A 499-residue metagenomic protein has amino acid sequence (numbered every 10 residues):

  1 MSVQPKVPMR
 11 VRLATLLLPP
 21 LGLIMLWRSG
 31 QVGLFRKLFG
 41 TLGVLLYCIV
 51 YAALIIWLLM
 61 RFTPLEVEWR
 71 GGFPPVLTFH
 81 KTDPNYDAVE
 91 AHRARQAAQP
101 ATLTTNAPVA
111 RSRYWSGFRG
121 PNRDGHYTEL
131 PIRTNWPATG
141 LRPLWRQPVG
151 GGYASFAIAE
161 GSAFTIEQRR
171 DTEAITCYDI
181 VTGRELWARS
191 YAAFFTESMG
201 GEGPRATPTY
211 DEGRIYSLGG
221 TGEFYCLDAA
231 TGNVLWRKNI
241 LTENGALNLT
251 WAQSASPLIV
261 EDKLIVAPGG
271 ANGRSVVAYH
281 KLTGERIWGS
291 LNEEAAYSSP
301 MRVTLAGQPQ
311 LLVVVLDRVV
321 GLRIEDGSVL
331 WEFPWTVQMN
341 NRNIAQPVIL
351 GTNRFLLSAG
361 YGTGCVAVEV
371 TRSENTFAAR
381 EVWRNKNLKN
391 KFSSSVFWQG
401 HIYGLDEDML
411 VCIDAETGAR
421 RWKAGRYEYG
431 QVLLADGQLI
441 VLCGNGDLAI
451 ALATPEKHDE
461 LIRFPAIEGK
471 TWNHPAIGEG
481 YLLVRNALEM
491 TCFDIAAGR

Functional and structural regions predicted by a protein language model:
V7-R28: Hydrophobic, aromatic-rich membrane-embedded alpha-helical segments
T63-P148, A174-T176, T182-E197, N233-T242 (+7 more regions): Aromatic (tryptophan-biased) beta-strands that constitute blades/sheets of beta-rich domains
G72, G120-R123, Q168-R170, G220 (+8 more regions): Short loop/turn segments immediately following the C-termini of beta-strands
L144-A157, A188-T209, R237-I259, G269-R274 (+6 more regions): Extracytoplasmic beta-rich repeat domains
E160-G161, E212-G213, E261-D262, G307-P309 (+4 more regions): Short coil/turn segments that connect the beta-strands within blades of beta-propeller domains
I175-C177, F224-C226, V276-A278, G321 (+4 more regions): Conserved blade-register residue in beta-propeller folds
T363-C365, G446, K470-R499: Blade-level signature of beta-propeller repeat domains, shared across WD40, Kelch, NHL, RCC1 and BNR/Asp-box propellers
T363-C365, N385-A453: Loop/turn-rich, solvent-exposed surfaces of beta-rich toroidal or solenoidal domains
